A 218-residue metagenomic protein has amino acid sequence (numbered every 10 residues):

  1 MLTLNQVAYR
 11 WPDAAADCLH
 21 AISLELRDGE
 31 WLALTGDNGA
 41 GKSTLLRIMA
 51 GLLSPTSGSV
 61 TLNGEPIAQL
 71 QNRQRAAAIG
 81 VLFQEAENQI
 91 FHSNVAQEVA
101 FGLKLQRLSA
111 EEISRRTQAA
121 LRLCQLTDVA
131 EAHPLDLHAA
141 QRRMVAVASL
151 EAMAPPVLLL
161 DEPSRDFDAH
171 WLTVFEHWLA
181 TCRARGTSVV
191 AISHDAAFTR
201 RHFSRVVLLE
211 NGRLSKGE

Functional and structural regions predicted by a protein language model:
T35-D37: The feature captures the beta-strand-to-loop junction immediately N-terminal to the Walker
A50: Helix-to-loop junction immediately C-terminal to a conserved catalytic motif
G58-P66, R75: Conserved ABC transporter NBD signature motif
E111-V129: Conserved ABC ATPase "signature" region
H133-L137: Conserved ABC ATPase signature
L158-E162: Catalytic Walker B motif of ABC-type/P-loop ATPase nucleotide-binding domains
S193-H194: H-loop/switch region of ABC-family ATPase nucleotide-binding domains
